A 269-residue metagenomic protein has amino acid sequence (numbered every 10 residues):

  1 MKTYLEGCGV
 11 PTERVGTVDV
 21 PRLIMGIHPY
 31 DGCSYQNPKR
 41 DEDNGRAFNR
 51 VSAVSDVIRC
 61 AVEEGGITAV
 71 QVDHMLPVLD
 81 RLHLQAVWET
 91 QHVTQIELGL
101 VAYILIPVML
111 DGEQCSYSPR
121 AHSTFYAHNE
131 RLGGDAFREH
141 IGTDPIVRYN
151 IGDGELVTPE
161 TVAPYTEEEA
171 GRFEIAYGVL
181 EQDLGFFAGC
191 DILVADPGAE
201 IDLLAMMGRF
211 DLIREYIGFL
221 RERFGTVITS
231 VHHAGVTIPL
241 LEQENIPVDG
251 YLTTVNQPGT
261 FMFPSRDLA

Functional and structural regions predicted by a protein language model:
M1-V93: N-terminal binding-site loop/beta-alpha segment at the start of enzyme catalytic domains that lines or forms
Y4, N44, Y103, V108 (+2 more regions): Active-site pocket-lining/capping segments in soluble small-molecule metabolic enzymes
T12-V15, V20-I24, T68-A69, Q95-Y103 (+3 more regions): Structural preference for beta-strand elements that scaffold enzyme active sites
Q36, G45-N49, H92-T94, H122-Y126 (+2 more regions): Short, surface-exposed linear patches
K39, I67, A163-Y165, G218-E222: A generic short-segment signal for beta-strand/edge and adjacent turn/coil regions
D41, R50-S55, H128-L132, R221-R223 (+1 more regions): Short, surface-exposed, polar/charged, turn-prone segments marking secondary-structure boundaries
V51-M207: Active-site beta->alpha loop and helix N-cap motifs at the rims of alpha/beta catalytic domains
I106-M109, G171-G178, L184-D191, P197-A269: Beta/alpha (TIM)-barrel catalytic core signal, keyed to glycine-rich beta->alpha loops juxtaposed to Asp/Glu that bind
